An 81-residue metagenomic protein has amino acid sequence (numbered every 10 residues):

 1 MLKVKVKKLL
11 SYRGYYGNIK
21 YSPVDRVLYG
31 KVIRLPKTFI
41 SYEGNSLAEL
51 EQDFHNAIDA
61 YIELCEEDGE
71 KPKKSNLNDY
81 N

Functional and structural regions predicted by a protein language model:
M1-N18, D25, T38, A48 (+1 more regions): Short, charged, surface-exposed hinge/linker loops at domain edges that act as mobile lids or interdomain connectors
L28-K31: Short beta-strand motif preference
I33-K37: Short glycine-enriched loop/turn motifs at secondary-structure junctions
